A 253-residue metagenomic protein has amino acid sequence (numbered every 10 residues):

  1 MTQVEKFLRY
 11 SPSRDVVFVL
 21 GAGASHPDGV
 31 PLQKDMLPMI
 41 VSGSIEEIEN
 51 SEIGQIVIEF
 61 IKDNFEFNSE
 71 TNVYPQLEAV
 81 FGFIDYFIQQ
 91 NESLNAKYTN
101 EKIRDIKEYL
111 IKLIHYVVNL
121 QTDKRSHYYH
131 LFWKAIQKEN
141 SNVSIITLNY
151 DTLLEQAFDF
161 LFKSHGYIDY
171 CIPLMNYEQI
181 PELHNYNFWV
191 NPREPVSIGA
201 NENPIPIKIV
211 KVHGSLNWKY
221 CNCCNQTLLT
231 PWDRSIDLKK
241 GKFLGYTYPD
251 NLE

Functional and structural regions predicted by a protein language model:
M1-Q156, F162-H165: Gly/serine-rich nucleotide phosphate-binding loop at the start of the catalytic core of nucleotide/ADP-ribose-handling
E59-N91, I136-E253: Extended, H/D-rich, highly charged conserved domains that either
